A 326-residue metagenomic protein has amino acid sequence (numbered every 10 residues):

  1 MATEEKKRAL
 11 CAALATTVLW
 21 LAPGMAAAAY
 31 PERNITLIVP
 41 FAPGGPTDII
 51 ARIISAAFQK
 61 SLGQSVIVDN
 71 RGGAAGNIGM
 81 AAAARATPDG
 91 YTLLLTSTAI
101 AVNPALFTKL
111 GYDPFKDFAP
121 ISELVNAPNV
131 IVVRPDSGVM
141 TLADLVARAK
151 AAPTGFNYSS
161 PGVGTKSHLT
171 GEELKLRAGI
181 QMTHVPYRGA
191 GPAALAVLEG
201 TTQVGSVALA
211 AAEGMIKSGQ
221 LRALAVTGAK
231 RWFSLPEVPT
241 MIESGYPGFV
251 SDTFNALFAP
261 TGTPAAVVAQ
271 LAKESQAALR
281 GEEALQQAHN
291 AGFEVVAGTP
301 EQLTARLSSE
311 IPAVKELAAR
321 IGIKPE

Functional and structural regions predicted by a protein language model:
K6-A13: N-terminal export leaders
L21-M25: N-terminal signal peptide c-region/cleavage motif recognized by signal peptidases
A28-K116, G155-N157, G179-S206, M215 (+2 more regions): N-terminal (or domain-start) structured segment
E32-N34, L176-R177, K217, E243 (+1 more regions): An extracytoplasmic/periplasmic, membrane-proximal ligand-sensing/linker region
G44, T98-A99, R134-V139, P161-T165 (+4 more regions): Short coil/turn segments
R85-Y91, A105-P192, M241, F254-Q287: Hinge/capping helix and adjacent helix->loop/strand transition within the periplasmic-binding protein
N126, A212-R280, S309-P312: C-terminal lobe and pocket-closing loops of periplasmic/extracytoplasmic Venus-flytrap solute-binding proteins
